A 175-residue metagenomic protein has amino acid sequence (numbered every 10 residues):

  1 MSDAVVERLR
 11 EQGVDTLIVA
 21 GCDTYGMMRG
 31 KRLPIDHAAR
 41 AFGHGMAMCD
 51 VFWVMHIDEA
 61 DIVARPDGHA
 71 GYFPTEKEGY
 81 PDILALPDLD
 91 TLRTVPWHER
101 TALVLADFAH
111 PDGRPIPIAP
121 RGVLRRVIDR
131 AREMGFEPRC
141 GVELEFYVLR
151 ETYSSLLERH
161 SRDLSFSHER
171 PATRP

Functional and structural regions predicted by a protein language model:
M1-P175: Glycine-rich, acidic/polar active-site loops that bind/position phosphate-bearing ligands
